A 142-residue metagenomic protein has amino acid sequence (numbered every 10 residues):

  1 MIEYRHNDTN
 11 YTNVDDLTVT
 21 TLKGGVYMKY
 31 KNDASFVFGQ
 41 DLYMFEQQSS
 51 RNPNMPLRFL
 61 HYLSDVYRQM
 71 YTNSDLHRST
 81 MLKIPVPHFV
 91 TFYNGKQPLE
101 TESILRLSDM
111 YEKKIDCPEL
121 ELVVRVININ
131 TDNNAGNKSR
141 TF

Functional and structural regions predicted by a protein language model:
M1-F142: Conserved single-residue anchors adjacent to enzymatic active/cofactor-binding motifs
